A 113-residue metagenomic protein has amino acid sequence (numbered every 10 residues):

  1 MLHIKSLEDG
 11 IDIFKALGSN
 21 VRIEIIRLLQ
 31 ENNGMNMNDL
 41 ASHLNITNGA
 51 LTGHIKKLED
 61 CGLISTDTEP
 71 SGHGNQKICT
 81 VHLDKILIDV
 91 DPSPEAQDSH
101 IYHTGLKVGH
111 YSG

Functional and structural regions predicted by a protein language model:
M1-F14: Short, Lys/Arg-enriched N-terminal segment that forms or immediately precedes the first helix of a structured domain
I13, V21-N45, K77-V81: N-terminal helix-turn-helix DNA-binding core of bacterial DNA-binding proteins
E31, G72-H110: Conserved segment of winged-helix/HTH DNA-binding domains
S42, E59-D60: Alpha-helical residues within the helix-turn-helix
G49: Key DNA-contact positions within bacterial/archaeal DNA-binding proteins
T52: Conserved catalytic core of two-component sensor histidine kinases
I55-K56: Short, hydrophobic-biased segments on the C-terminal half of alpha helices that form "recognition helices"
L63-H73: Beta-hairpin "wing" of winged helix-turn-helix
